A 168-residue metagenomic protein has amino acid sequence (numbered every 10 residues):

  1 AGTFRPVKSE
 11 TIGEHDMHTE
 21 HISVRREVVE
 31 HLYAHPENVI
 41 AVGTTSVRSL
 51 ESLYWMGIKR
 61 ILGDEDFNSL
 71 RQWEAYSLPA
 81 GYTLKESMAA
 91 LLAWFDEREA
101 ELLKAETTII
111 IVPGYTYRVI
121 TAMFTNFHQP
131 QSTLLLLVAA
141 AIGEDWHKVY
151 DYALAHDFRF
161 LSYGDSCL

Functional and structural regions predicted by a protein language model:
A1-L168: Surface-exposed, charge/polar-rich loops and edge strands
